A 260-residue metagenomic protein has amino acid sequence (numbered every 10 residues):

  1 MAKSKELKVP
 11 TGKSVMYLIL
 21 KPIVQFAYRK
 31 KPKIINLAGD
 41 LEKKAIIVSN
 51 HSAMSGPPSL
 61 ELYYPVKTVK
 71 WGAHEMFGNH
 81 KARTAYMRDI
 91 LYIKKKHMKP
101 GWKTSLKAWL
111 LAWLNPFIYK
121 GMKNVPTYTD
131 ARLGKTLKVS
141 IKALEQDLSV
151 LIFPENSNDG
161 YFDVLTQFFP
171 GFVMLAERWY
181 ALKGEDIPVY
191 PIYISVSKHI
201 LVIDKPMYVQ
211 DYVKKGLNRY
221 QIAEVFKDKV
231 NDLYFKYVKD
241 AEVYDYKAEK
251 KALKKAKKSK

Functional and structural regions predicted by a protein language model:
A2-L7, G134-K260: Non-catalytic C-terminal accessory region of glycerolipid acyltransferases and related lyso-lipid remodeling enzymes
K5-K21: Short, charged N-terminal beta->alpha structural module
T11, V15, S49-S52, A131-K135 (+1 more regions): Soluble or luminal CAZymes and related metallo-dependent hydrolases
I19-K44: A short, well-structured juxtamembrane/interface segment
K30-I35, G56-P57, A112, L137-K138: A generic local structural motif
G39, E75-F77, A131, V196 (+1 more regions): Residue-level detector of flexible, active-site-proximal loop/helix-junction positions within diverse enzyme catalytic
E42-T129: Catalytic core of membrane glycerolipid acyltransferases/transacylases, capturing the structured, soluble-facing
